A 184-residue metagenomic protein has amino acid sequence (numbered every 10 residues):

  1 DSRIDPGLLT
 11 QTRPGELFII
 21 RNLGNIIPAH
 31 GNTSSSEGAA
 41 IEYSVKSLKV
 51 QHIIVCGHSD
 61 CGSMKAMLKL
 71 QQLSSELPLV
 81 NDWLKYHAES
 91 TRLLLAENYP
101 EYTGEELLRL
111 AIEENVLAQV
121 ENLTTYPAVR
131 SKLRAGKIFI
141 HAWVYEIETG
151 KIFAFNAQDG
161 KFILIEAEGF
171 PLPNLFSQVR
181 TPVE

Functional and structural regions predicted by a protein language model:
D1-S35: Short, conserved "active-site rim" segments that organize catalytic pockets and cofactor/ligand binding
N25-Q51, G62-E184: Divalent-metal-activated hydrolytic enzyme cores
V55: Conserved functional hotspot residues or short segments at active or partner-binding sites across diverse domains
